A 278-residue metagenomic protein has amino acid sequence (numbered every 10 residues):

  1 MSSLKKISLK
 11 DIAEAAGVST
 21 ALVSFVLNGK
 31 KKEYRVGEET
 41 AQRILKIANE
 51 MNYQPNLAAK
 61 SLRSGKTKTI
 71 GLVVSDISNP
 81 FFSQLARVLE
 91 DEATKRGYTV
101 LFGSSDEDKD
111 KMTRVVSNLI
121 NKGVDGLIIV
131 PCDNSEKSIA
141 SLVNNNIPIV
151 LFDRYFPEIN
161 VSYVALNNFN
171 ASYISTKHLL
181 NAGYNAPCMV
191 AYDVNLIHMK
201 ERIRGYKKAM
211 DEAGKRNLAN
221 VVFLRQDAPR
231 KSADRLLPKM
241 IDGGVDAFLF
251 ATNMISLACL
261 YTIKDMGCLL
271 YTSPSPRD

Functional and structural regions predicted by a protein language model:
M1-K66: N-terminal helix-turn-helix DNA-binding module of bacterial transcription factors
M1-L4, E50, D91-R96, I120 (+2 more regions): Bacterial carbohydrate/catabolite-sensing allosteric modules
S2-S8, A48-F81, L85-R87, R96 (+2 more regions): N-terminal helix-turn-helix/winged-helix DNA-binding helices and compositionally similar short basic alpha-helical
T20-F25, R63-D76, P187-D193: Short beta-strand segments enriched in small/hydrophobic residues
M51-N56, D110, P131-C132, L260: Short gly/ser/thr-rich secondary-structure transition/capping motifs
V73, G103, I129-V130, V190 (+1 more regions): Structural motif
D91-E136: Central regulatory/effector-binding core of bacterial HTH transcription factors
